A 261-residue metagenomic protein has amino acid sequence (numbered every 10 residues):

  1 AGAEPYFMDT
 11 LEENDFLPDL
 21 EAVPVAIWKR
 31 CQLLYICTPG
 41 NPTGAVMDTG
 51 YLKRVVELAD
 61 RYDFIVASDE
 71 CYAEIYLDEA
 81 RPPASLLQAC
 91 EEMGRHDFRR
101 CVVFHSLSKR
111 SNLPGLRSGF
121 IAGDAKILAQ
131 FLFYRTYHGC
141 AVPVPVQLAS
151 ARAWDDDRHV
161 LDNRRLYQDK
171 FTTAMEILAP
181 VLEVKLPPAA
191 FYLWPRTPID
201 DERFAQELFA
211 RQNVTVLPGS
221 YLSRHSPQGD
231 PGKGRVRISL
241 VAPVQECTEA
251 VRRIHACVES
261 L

Functional and structural regions predicted by a protein language model:
A1-L261: PLP-dependent class I/II
